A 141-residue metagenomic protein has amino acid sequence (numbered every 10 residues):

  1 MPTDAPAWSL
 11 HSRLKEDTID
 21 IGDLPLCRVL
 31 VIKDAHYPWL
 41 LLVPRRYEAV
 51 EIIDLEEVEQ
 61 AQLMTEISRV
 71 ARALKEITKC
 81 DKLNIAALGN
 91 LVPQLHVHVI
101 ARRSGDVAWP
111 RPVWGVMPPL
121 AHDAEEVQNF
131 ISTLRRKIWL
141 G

Functional and structural regions predicted by a protein language model:
M1-G141: HIT superfamily nucleotide-processing domains
